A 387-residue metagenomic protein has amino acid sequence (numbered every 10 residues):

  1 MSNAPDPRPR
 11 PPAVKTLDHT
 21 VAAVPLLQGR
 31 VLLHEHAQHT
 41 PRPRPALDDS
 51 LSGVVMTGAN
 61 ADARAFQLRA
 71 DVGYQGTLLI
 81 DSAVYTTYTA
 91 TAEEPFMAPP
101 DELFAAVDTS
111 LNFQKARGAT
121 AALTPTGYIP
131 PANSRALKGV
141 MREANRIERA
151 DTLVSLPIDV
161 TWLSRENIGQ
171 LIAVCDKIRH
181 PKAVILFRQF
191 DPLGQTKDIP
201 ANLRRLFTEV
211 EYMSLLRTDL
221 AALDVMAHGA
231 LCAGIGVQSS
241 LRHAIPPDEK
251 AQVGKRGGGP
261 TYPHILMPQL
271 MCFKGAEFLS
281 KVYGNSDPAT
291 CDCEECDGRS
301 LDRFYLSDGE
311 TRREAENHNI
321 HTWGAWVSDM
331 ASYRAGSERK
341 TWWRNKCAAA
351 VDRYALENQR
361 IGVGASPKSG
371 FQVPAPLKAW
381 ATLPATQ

Functional and structural regions predicted by a protein language model:
S2, G53-A61, A121-A122, R217-A222 (+1 more regions): Glycine-rich phosphate-binding active-site loops on the catalytic face of alpha/beta enzymes
S2-Q189, Q359-A365: Active-site beta->alpha loop and helix N-cap motifs at the rims of alpha/beta catalytic domains
F66-L68, S134-A136, T196, M226-H228 (+1 more regions): Short secondary-structure transition/capping segments
N167-N202, H243-V253: Short, flexible helix-coil linker/hinge segments at the edges of structured domains or between repeats
A183-G229: Loop-centered beta-sheet repeat module
M226-Y283: Short helix/strand-capping turn motifs
H264-D308: A conserved mid-domain beta-alpha-beta active-site/ligand-binding segment of alpha/beta enzyme cores
T290-Q387: C-terminal extensions of enzymes
